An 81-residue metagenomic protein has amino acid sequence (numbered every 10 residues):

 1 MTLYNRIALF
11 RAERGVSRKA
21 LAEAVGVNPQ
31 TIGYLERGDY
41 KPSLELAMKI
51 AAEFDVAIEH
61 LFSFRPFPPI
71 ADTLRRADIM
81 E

Functional and structural regions predicted by a protein language model:
M1-E13: A short, Lys/Arg-rich alpha-helix, primarily the initiator
A12, E23, A52: Alpha-helical residues within the helix-turn-helix
A12, G26, R37, P66: Residue-level detection of the helix-turn-helix DNA-binding "recognition helix"
G15-Y34: Short alpha-helical DNA-recognition segment
G26, E45-H60: DNA major-groove recognition helix of helix-turn-helix/homeodomain DNA-binding modules
A52, F62-E81: Short, charged recognition helix plus adjacent turn of helix-turn-helix-like nucleic-acid-binding domains
